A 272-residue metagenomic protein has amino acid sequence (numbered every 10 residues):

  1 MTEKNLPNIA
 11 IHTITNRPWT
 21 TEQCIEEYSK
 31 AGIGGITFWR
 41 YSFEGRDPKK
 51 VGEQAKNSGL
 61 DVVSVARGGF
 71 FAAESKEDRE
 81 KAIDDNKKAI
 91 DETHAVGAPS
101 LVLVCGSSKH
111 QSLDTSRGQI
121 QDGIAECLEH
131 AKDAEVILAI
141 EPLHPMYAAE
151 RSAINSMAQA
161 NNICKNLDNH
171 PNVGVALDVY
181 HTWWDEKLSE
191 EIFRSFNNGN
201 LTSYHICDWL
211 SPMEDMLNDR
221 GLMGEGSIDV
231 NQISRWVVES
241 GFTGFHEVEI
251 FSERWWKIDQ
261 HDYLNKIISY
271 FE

Functional and structural regions predicted by a protein language model:
M1-G32, G97-A98, I154-L177, H181-E272: Histidine-acidic metal/acid-base catalytic patches
T2-H12, V62-A73, G106-S108, M213: N-terminal small/glycine-rich loop or linker at the start of catalytic domains across soluble metabolic enzymes
E3, N57, K76-G174, W184 (+1 more regions): Active-site acidic/histidine proton-transfer and metal-coordination neighborhood in alpha/beta enzyme cores
T15-R17, R40-S42, G68-F71, C105-K109 (+4 more regions): Active-site-proximal loop/turn and secondary-structure-junction residues that shape catalytic pockets, frequently
G34-E44: A short beta-strand-loop structural module common to alpha/beta enzyme folds
G34-G35, D61, P99, I137 (+1 more regions): Residue-level detector of anion-binding/catalytic polar loops
T37, S64-A66, V102, A139 (+2 more regions): Conserved beta-strand positions in the central sheet of alpha/beta enzyme cores
E44-Q54, Q111: Active-site-adjacent beta->alpha loops and helix N-cap segments on the catalytic face of soluble alpha/beta enzymes
